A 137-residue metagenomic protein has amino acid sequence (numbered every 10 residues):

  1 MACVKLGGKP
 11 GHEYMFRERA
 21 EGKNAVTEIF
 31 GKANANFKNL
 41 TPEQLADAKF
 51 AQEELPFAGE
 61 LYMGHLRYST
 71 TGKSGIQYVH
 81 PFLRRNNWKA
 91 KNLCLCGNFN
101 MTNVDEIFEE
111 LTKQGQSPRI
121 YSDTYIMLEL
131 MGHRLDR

Functional and structural regions predicted by a protein language model:
M1-R137: Conserved short alpha-helical segments that host acidic/polar catalytic motifs at enzyme active sites
